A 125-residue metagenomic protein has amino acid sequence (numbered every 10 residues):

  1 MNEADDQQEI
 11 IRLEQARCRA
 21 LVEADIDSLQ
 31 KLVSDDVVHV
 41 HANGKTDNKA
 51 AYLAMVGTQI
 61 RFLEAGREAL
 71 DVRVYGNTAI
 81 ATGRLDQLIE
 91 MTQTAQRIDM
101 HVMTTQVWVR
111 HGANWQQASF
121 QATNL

Functional and structural regions predicted by a protein language model:
M1-K31, D36-L125: A beta-strand edge to alpha-helix "cap/lid" segment located at domain peripheries
